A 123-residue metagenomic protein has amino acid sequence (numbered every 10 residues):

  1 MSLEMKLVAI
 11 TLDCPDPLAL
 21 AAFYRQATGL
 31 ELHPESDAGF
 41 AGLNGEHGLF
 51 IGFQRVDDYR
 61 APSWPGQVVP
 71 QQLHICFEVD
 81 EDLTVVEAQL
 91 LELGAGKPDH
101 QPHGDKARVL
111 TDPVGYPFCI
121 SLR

Functional and structural regions predicted by a protein language model:
M1-P34, G45-G96, T111-R123: Glyoxalase I/VOC metalloenzyme domain signal
S36-A38: Short, Lys/Arg-rich nucleic-acid/phosphate-binding segment
F40, F50, A107-V109: Short hydrophobic/aromatic beta-strand element in the GNAT-like acyltransferase core that lines or flanks the acyl-donor
D99-H100: Conserved S-adenosyl-L-methionine
H103-D105: Short, small/polar residue-rich loop motifs at catalytic or cofactor-binding pockets
